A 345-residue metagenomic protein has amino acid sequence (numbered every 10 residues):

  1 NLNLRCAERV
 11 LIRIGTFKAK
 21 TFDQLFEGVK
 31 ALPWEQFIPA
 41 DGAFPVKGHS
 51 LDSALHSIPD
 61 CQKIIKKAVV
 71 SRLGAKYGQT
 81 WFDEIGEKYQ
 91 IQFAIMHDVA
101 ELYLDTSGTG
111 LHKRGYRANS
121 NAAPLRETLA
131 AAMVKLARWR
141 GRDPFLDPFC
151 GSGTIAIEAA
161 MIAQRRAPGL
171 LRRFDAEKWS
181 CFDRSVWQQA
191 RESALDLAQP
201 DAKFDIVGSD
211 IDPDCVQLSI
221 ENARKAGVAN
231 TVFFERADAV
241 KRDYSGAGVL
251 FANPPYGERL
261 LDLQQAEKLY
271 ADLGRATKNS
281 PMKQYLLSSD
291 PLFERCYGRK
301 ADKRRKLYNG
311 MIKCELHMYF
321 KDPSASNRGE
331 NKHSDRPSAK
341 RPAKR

Functional and structural regions predicted by a protein language model:
N1-E8, D52-C61, I95-R142, L146 (+3 more regions): S-adenosyl-L-methionine
N1-E87, K340, K344-R345: Non-catalytic nucleic-acid substrate-recognition regions in nucleic-acid-modifying enzymes
D41-F44, D143, G248: Nucleotide donor/acceptor-binding cores
Q90-A94: Short, surface-exposed charged micro-motifs
L125-D243, E258-R259, Q265: Conserved S-adenosyl-L-methionine
A237-R345: C-terminal catalytic and target-recognition region of SAM-dependent MTase-like enzymes, primarily methyltransferases
